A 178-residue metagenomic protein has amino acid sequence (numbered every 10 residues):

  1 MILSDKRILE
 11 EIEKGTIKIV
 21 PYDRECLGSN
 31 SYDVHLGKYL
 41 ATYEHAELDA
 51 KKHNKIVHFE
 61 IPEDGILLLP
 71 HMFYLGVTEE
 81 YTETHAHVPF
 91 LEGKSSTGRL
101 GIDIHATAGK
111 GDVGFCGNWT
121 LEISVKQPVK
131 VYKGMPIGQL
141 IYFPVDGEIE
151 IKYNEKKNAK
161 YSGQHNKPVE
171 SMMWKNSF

Functional and structural regions predicted by a protein language model:
M1-F178: DUTPase catalytic domain/fold
